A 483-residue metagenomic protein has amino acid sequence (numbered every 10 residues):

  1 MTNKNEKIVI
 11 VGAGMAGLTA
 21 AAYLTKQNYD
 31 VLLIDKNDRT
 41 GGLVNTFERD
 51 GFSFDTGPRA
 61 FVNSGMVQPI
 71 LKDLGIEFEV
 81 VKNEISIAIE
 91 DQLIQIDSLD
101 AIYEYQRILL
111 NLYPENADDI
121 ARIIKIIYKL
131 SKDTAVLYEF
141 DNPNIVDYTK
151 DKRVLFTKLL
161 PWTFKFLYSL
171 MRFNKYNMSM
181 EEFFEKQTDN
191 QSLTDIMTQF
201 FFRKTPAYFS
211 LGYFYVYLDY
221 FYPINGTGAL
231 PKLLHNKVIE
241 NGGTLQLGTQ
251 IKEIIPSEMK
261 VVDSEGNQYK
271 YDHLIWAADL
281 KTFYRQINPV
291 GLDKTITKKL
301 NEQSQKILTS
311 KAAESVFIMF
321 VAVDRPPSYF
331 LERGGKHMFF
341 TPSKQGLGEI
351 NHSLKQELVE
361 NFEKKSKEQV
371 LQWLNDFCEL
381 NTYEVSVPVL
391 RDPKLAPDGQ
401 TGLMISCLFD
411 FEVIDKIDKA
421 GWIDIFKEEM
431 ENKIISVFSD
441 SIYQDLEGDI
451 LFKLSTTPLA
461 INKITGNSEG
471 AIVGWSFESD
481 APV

Functional and structural regions predicted by a protein language model:
T2-D141: N-terminal glycine-rich phosphate/pyrophosphate-binding loop and immediately adjacent elements
G12, K82, L247-T249, I255: Short loop/edge segments at beta-strand edges and connector loops that shape dinucleotide/nucleotide cofactor-binding
E79-V81, T244-G248, L451: General small-molecule cofactor/ligand-binding pocket signal
Y128-N241, G248, G466-F477, A481: Active-site/ligand-binding neighborhood in enzyme catalytic cores
N190-R203, L380-S386, D440-V483: A glycine-rich dinucleotide-binding beta-alpha-beta segment and adjacent secondary-structure elements that constitute
P223, K252-S257, V262-A396: Mid-domain catalytic core of redox enzymes that form a hydrophobic substrate pocket/lid adjacent to a catalytic redox
G346, N381-E384, P388-N432: Glycine-rich, aromatic-lined ligand/substrate-binding cores of catalytic and carbohydrate-binding domains
K355-L380, W422-L459: Flavin-binding catalytic cores
